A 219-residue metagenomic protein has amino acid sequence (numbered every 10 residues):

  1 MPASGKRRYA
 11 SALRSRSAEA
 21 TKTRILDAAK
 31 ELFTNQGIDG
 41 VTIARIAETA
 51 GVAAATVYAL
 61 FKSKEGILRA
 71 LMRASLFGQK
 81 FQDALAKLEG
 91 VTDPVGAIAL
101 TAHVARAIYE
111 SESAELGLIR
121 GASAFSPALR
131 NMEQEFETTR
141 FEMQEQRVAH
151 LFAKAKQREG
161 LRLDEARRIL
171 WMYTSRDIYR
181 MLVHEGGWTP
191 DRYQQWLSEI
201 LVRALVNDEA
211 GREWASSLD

Functional and structural regions predicted by a protein language model:
M1-A20, E213-D219: N-terminal intrinsically disordered/low-complexity leader segments
R24, A28, L32-G66, A70: Helix-turn-helix
I43, M72-Q79: Short, basic, alpha-helical segments at the C-terminal edge of helix-turn-helix-like DNA-binding modules
S63, E112, F125-S126, R176: Short loop-to-helix capping motifs
A70, D83-E110, R167: Hydrophobic alpha-helical connector segments
H103, A107-R120, A128-A155, D164-R168 (+2 more regions): Amphipathic alpha-helical packing segments from all-alpha helical-bundle domains
F152-I200, D208-D219: Hydrophobic/aromatic-rich alpha-helical bundle segments in the mid-to-C-terminal region
